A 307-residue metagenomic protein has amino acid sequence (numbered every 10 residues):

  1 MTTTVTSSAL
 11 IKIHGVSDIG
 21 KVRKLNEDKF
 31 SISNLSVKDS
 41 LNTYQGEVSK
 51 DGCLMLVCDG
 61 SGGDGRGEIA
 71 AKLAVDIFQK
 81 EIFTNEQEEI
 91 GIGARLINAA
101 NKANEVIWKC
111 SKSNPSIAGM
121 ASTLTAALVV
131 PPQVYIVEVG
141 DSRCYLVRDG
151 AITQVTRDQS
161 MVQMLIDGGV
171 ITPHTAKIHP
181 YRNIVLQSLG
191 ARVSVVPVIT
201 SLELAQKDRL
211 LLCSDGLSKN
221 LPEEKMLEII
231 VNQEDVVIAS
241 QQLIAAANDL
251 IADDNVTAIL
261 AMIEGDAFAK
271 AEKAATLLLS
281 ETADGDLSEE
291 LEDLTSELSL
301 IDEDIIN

Functional and structural regions predicted by a protein language model:
M1-N307: PP2C/PPM-type serine/threonine phosphatase catalytic domain
